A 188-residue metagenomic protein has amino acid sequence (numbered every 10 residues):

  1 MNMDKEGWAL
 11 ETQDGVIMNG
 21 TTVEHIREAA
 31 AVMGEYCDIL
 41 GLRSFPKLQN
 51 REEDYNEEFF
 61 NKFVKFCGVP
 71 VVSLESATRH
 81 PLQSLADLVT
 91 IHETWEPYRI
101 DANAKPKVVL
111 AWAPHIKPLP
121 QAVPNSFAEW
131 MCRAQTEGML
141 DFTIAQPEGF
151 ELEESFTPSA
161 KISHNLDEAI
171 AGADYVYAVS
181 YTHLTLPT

Functional and structural regions predicted by a protein language model:
M1, E93-Y177: Glycine-rich phosphate/diphosphate-binding loop of Rossmann-like nucleotide-binding domains
M1-H92: Phosphate/diphosphate ligand-binding glycine-rich loop within oxidoreductases
M33-G34, I91, A173, Y177 (+1 more regions): Generic helix-packing signal
R43, A178-V179: Short, well-ordered coil/turn residues at beta-beta hairpins and beta-strand->alpha-helix junctions within
F60, S159, L184: Nucleotide-activated sugar donor-binding and catalytic core shared by glycosyltransferases and related lipid-linked
T182-T188: Conserved small/polar residues in nucleotide/adenosyl-binding loops
